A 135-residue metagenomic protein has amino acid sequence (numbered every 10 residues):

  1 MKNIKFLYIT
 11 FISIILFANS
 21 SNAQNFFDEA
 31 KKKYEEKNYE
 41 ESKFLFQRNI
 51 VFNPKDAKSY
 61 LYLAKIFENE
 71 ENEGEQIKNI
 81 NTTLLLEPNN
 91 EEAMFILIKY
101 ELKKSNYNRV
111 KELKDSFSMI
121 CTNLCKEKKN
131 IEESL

Functional and structural regions predicted by a protein language model:
E35-F44, E70-T82, K104-L113: Structural signature of tandem alpha-helical TPR/SEL1-like repeats, specifically the intra-repeat loop/turn
N49, T82-T83, S116-F117: Canonical positions in the second alpha-helix
Y62, I96, N130-S134: Canonical tetratricopeptide repeat
K111-L135: Terminal, low-structured helical/coil segments at or just beyond the last alpha-helical repeat
